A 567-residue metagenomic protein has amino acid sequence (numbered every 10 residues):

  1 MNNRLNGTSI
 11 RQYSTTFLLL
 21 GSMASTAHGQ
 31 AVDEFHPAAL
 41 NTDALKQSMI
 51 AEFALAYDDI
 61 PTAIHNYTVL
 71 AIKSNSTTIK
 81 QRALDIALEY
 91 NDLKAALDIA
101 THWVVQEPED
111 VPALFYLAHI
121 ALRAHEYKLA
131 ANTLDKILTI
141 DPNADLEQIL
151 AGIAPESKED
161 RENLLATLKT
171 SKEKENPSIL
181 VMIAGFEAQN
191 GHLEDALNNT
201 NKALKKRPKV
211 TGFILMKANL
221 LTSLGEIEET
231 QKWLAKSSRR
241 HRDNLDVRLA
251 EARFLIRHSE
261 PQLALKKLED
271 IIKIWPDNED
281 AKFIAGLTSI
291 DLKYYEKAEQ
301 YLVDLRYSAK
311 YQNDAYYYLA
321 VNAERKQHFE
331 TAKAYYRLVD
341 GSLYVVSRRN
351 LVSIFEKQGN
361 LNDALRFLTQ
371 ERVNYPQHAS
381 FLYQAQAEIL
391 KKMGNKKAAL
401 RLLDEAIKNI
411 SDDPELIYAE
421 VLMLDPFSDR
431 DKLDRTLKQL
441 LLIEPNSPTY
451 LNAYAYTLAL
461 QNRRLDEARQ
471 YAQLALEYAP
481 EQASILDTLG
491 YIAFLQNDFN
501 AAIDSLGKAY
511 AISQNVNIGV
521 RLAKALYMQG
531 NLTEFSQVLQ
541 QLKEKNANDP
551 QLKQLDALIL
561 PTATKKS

Functional and structural regions predicted by a protein language model:
A27-A83, E89-T101, V105-P112, E126-T133 (+4 more regions): N-terminal leader/linker segments that initiate helical-solenoid repeat arrays
A39, K73, Q106-E107, I140 (+12 more regions): Structural marker of alpha-solenoid helical repeat scaffolds
E52, D85, H119, G185 (+11 more regions): Residue-level recognition of tetratricopeptide repeat
A56, E89, R123, E156 (+12 more regions): Register position in tetratricopeptide repeats
I60-P61, L93, Y127, L193 (+10 more regions): TPR-repeat structural position
I79-K80, A113, L146-E147, I179 (+11 more regions): TPR alpha-solenoid repeat register
R82-A83, Y116, L150, M182 (+11 more regions): Canonical tetratricopeptide repeat
